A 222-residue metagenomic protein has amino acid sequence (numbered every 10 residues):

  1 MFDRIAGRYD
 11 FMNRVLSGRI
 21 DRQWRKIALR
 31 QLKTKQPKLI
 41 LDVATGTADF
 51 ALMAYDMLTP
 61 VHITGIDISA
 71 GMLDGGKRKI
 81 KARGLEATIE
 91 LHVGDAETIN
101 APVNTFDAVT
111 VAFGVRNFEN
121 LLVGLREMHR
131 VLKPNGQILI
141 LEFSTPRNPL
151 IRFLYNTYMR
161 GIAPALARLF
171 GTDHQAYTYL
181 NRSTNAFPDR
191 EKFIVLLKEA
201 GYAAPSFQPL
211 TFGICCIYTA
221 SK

Functional and structural regions predicted by a protein language model:
R8-F11, G18-K38, M53: Conserved alpha-helix/loop element of class I SAM-dependent methyltransferases that forms part of the SAM/SAH-binding
Y9, V109-T110: Hydrophobic beta-strand segment of the Class I
L39-I99: Class I SAM-dependent methyltransferase SAM/SAH-binding core
I68, N120, F143: Short beta->alpha hinge that forms the Motif I/post-I loop of the SAM-binding pocket
E97-V109: A short acidic, Gly/Pro-enriched loop at the edge of an enzyme's catalytic core that lines a small-molecule cofactor
L122-P134: A short glycine-rich, Lys/Arg-flanked "PGG" loop and its adjoining helix->strand segment in the class I
L141-L196, A200, S206: C-terminal alpha-helical "lid/dimerization" subdomain adjacent to the S-adenosyl-L-methionine
I194, A200-K222: Core SAM-dependent methyltransferase catalytic element
